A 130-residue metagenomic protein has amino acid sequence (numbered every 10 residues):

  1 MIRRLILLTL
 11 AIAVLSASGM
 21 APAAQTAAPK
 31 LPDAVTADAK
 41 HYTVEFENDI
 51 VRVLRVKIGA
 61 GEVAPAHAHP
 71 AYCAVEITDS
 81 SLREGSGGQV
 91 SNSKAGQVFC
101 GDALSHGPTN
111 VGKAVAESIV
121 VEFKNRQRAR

Functional and structural regions predicted by a protein language model:
M1-R4: Positively charged n-region of N-terminal signal peptides that target proteins for export
L7-A17: Bacterial N-terminal signal peptides
M20-A23: Sec/Tat signal peptide C-region and signal peptidase I cleavage site
Q25-D49, Q127: Short N-terminal segments immediately surrounding and downstream of signal-peptide cleavage
R52-A68, G85, D102: Conserved short histidine dyad/triad with adjacent acidic residue
H69-G87: Glycine- and acidic-residue-biased ligand/ion/polar-headgroup-sensing regions
D79, A103-Q127: Ligand-binding loop in jelly-roll beta-barrel domains
G87-A103: Short acidic-glycine-tyrosine-enriched beta hairpin
